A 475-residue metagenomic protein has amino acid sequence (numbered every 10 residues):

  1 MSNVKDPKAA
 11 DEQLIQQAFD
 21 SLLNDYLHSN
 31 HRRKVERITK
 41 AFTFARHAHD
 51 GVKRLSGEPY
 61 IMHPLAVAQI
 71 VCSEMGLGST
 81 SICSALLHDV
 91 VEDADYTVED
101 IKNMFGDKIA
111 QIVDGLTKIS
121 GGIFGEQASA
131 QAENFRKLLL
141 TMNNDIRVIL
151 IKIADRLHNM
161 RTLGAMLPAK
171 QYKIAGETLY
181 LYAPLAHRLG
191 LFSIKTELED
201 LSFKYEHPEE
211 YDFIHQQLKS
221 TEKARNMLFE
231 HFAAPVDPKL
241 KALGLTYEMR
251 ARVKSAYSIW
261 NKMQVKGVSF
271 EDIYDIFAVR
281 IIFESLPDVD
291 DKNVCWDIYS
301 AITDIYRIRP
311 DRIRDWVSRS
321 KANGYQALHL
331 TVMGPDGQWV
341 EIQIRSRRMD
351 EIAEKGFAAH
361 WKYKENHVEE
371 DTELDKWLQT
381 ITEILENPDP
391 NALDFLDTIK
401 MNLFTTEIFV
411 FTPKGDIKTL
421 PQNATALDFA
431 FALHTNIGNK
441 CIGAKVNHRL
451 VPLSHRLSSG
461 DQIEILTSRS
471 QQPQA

Functional and structural regions predicted by a protein language model:
S2-H31: Short, contiguous pre-domain boundary segments
L14-F19, V98, G106-I109, G115-V279 (+3 more regions): Internal insertion modules embedded within essential enzymes
D25-A41, T97-I109: Short, mixed-charge amphipathic alpha-helical segments
D25-H28, H47, G51-R54, S73 (+2 more regions): General structural signal for alpha-helix termini and helix-helix connectors
S29, A41-I70, S120-L138, K414: Active-site flanking loop/helix segments enriched in acidic
H31-E36, E58-I61, E74-L77, T141-R147 (+1 more regions): Structural motif
V35-R46, I61, I82, A110-T117 (+2 more regions): Short, well-structured alpha-helical segments
K40, D50-I82, L86, V90-D100: Alpha-helical phosphate/pyrophosphate-handling elements in metalloenzyme active cores
